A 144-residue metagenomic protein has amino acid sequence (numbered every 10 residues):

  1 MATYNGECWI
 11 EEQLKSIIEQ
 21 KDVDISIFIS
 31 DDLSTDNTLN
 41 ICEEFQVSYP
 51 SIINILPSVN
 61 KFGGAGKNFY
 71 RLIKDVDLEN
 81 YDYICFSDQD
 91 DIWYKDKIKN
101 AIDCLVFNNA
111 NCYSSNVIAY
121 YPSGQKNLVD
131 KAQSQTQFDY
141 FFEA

Functional and structural regions predicted by a protein language model:
M1-A144: Nucleotide-sugar donor-binding/catalytic module of glycosyltransferases that assemble extracellular/cell-envelope
